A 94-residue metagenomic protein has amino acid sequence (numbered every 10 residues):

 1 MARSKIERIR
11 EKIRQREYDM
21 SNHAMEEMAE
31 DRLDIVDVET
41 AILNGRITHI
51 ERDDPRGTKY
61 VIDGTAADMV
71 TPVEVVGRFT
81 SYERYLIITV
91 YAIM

Functional and structural regions predicted by a protein language model:
M1-M94: Ribonuclease/tRNase effector modules and their secretory precursors
